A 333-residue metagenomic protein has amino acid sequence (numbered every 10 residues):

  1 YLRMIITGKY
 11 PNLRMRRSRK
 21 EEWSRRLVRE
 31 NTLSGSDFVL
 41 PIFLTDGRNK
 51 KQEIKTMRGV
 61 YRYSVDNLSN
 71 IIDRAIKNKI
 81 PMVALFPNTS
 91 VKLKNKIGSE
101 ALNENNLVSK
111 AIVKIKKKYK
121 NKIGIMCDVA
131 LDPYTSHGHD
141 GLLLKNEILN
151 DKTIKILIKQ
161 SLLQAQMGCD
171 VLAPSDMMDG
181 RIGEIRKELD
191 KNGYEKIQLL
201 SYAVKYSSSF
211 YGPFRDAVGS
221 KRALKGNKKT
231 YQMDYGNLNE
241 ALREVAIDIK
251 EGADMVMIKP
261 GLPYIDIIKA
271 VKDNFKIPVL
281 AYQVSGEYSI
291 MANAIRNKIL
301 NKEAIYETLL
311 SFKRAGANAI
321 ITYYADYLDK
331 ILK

Functional and structural regions predicted by a protein language model:
M4-D66: An N-cap/entry alpha-helix motif that binds or orients negatively charged groups
D37, D46-K333: Alpha/beta enzyme core
